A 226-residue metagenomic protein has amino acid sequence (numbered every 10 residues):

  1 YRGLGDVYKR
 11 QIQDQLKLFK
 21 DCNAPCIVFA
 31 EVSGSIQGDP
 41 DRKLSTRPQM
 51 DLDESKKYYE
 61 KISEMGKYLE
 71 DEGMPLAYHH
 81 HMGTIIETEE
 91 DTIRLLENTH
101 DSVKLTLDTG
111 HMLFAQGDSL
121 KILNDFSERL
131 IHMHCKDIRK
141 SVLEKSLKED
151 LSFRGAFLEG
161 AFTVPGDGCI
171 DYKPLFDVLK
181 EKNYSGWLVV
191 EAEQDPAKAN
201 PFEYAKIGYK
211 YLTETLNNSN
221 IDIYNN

Functional and structural regions predicted by a protein language model:
Y1-Y8: Short, small-residue-biased leader/transition segments that mark boundaries at the very start of proteins
K9-E31, D53-E72: An active-site-proximal structural segment forming one wall of the substrate-binding cleft that immediately precedes
K9-L18, A115-L123, Y172-L175: Short, acidic/polar
D21-P48, E72-H81: Active-site groove signature of glycoside hydrolases
P25-S33, S127-R139, V190: Non-cysteine beta-strand/loop elements that form the S-adenosyl-L-methionine
E60-C169, S219-Y224: Acidic/histidine-rich catalytic cores of soluble enzymes
V189-N200: A short, acidic, flexible beta-alpha connecting loop/helix-capping segment that sits on the rim of active
A199-Y224: C-terminal helical cap(s) of enzyme catalytic domains, especially alpha/beta-barrels
